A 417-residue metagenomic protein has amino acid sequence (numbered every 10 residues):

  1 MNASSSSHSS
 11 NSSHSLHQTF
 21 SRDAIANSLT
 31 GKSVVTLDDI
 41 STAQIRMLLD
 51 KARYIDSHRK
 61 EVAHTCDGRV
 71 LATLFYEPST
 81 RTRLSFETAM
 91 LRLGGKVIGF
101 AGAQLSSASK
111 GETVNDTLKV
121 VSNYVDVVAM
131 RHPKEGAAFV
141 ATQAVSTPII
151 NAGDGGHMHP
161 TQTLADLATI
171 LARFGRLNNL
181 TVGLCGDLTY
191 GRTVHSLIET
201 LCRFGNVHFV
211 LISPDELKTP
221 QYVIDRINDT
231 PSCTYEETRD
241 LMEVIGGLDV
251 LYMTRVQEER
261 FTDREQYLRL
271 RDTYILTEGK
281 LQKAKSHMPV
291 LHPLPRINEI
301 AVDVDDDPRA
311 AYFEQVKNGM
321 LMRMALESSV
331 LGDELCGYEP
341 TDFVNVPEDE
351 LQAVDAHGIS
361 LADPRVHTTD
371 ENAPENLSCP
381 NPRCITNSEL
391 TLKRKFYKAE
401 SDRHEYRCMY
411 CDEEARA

Functional and structural regions predicted by a protein language model:
N2-S4, S13-L84, T88: Positively charged, low-complexity intrinsically disordered leader regions
H64-L171, N298-A301: Phosphate/diphosphate ligand-binding glycine-rich loop within oxidoreductases
Y76-A89, L171-M253, D402-E414: Glycine-rich phosphate/diphosphate-binding loop of Rossmann-like nucleotide-binding domains
T147, G205-V207, K283-P289: A short helix->loop->beta-strand "cap" motif at the edges of active sites that frequently abuts
I227-V304, R309: Rossmann-like adenosine-cofactor binding region
H287-M288, P293-N345: Adenosine-phosphate binding glycine-rich loop
V366-A417: Cys/His-clustered metal-coordination modules, chiefly Zn-binding fingers
